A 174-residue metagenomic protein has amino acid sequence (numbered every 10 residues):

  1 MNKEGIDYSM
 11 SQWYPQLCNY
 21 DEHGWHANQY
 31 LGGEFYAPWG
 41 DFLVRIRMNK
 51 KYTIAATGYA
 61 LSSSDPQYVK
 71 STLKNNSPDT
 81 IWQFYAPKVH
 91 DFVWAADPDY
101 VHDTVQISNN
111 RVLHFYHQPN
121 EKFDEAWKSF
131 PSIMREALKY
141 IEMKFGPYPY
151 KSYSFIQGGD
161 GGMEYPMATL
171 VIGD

Functional and structural regions predicted by a protein language model:
M1-G5, N76: A surface-exposed beta-strand-loop module
Y8: Active-site-proximal acidic secondary-structure segment that organizes catalysis
L17-G24, G32-D174: Hydrophobic helix-coil surface modules that form long, contiguous segments used for peptide/substrate interaction
N28: Loop-rich catalytic cores of soluble enzymes, especially ATP-dependent carboxylate-amine ligases and other
